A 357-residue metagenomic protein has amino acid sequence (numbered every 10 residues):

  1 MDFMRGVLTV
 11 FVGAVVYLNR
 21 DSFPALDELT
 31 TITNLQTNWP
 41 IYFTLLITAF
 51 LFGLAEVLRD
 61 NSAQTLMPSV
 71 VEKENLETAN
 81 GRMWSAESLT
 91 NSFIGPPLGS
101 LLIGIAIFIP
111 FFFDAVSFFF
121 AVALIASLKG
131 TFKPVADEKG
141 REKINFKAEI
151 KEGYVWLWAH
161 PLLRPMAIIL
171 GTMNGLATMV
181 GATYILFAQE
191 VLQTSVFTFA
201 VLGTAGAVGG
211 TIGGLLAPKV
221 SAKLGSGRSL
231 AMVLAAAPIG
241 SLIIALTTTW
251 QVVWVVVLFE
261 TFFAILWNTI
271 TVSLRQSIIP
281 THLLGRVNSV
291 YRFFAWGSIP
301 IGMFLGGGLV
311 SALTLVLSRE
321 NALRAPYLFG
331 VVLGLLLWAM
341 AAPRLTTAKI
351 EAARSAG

Functional and structural regions predicted by a protein language model:
M1-D2, F11, R20, A106 (+7 more regions): C-terminal transmembrane bundle of multi-pass solute transporters/carriers
M1-G6, L58: Acidic (Asp/Glu-rich) catalytic motifs at the cytosolic membrane interface
L8, V12, W39-A49, G53 (+5 more regions): Hydrophobic alpha-helical transmembrane segments
A14-T48, A245-V257: Helix-loop junctions at membrane interfaces in 12-TM secondary transporters
N34-W39, R141-E142, Y154-H160, A245-L246 (+1 more regions): Helix-boundary and loop/linker segments of multi-pass membrane transporters
L46, F50, S62, G81 (+8 more regions): Hydrophobic faces of transmembrane alpha-helices in multi-pass small-molecule transporters and flippases across diverse
V57-T65, S69-V70, P96, A182 (+2 more regions): Residues that mark transmembrane-helix kinks and helix-interface sites in multi-pass secondary transporters
A126-V155, I350-A356: Flexible cytoplasmic inter-helical loops of multi-pass small-molecule transporters
